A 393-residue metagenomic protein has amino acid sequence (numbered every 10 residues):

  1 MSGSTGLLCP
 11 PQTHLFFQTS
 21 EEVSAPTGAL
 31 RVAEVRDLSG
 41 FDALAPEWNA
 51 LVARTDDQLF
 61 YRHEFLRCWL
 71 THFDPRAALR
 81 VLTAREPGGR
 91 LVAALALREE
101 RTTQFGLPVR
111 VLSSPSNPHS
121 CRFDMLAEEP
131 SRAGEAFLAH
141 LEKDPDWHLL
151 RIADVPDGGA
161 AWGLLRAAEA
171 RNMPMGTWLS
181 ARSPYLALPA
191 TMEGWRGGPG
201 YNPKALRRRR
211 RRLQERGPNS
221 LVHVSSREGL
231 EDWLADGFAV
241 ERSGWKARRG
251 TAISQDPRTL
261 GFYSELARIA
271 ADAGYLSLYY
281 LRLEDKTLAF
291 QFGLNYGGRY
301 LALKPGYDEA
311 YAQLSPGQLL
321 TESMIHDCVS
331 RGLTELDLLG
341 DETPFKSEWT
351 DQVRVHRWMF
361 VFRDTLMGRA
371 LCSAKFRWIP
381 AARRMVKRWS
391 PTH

Functional and structural regions predicted by a protein language model:
S2-L30, E34, L38, E99 (+4 more regions): Active-site/acyl-donor-binding loops of N-acyltransferases
V32-L112, V155-S183, P189-Q313: A conserved beta-strand-loop-helix scaffold within acyl/acetyltransferase catalytic domains
P118-R132, P305-Q313: A short, internal acetyl-CoA/4′-phosphopantetheine-binding micro-motif in the GNAT/acyltransferase core
E128-E129, I152-D157: Structural motif
P130-L141, Q313-I325: Conserved acetyl-CoA-binding loop-helix of GNAT-fold acetyltransferases
L141, A270, C328: Hydrophobic pocket-lining residues that define ligand/cofactor binding sites across diverse proteins
D146-D154, C328-L339: Conserved GNAT acetyl-CoA-binding A-motif
D285, G317, T321-M324, C328 (+2 more regions): Hydrophobic, well-ordered secondary-structure elements that form the walls of internal hydrophobic environments
